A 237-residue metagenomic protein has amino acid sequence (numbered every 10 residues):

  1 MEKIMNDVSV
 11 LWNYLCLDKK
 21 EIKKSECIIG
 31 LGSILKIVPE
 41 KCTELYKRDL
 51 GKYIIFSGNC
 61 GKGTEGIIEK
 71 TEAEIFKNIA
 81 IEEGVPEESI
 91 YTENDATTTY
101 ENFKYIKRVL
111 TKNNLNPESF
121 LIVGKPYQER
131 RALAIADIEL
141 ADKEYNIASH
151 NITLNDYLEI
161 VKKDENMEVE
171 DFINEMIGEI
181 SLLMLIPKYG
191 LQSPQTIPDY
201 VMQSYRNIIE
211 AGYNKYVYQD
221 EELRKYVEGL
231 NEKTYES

Functional and structural regions predicted by a protein language model:
M1-M176, Y226-G229, K233-S237: A structural signal for short, hydrophobic/glycine-enriched beta-strand patches
I160-L230: A conserved mid-domain beta-alpha-beta active-site/ligand-binding segment of alpha/beta enzyme cores
